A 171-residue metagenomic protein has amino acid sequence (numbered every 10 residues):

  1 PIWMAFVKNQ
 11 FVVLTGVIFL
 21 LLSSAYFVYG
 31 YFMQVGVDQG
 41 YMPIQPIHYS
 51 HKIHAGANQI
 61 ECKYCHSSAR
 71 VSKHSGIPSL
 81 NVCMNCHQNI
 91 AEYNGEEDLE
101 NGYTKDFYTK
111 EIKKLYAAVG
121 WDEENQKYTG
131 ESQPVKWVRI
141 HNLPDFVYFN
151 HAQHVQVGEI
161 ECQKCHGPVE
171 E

Functional and structural regions predicted by a protein language model:
P1-I60, E92-E171: C-type cytochrome heme-c attachment and multiheme electron-transfer modules
Y64-V71, M84-E92, K164-E171: Detector for the c-type heme attachment site
S75-P78: Short linker/helix segments within small regulatory modules
